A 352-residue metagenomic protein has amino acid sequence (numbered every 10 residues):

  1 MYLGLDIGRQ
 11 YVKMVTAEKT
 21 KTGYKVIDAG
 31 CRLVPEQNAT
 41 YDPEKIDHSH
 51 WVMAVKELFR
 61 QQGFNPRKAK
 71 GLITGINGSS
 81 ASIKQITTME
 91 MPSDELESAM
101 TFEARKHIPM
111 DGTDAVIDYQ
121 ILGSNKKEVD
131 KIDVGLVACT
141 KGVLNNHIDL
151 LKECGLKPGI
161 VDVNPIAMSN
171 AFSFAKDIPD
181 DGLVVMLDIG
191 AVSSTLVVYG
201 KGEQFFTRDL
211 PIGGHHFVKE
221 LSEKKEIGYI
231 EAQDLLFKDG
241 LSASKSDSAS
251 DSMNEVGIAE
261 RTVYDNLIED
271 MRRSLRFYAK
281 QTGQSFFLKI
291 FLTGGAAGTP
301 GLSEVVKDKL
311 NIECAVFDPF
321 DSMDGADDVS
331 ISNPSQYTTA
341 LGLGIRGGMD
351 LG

Functional and structural regions predicted by a protein language model:
M1-E103, N145-H147, G155-K157: Non-catalytic, solvent-exposed interaction/assembly segments
M1-L33, K70-N77, A175-F206, L210-H216 (+2 more regions): Gly/Thr-rich phosphate-binding beta-strand-loop-beta motif of the actin/hexokinase/Hsp70
E36-P43, G142-N170, E203-K245: Glycine-rich phosphate-binding loop plus the immediately following alpha-helix
G75-A175, K289, P319-M323: Active-site neighborhood for divalent-cation/phosphate handling
K224, L235-L288, A296: Adenine-nucleotide phosphate-binding core of ATP-dependent small-molecule kinases
S285-A315: Glycine-rich phosphate-binding loops at beta-strand->alpha-helix junctions
A297, A315-G352: Glycine-rich phosphate-binding/hydrolytic loop that grips phosphoryl groups
